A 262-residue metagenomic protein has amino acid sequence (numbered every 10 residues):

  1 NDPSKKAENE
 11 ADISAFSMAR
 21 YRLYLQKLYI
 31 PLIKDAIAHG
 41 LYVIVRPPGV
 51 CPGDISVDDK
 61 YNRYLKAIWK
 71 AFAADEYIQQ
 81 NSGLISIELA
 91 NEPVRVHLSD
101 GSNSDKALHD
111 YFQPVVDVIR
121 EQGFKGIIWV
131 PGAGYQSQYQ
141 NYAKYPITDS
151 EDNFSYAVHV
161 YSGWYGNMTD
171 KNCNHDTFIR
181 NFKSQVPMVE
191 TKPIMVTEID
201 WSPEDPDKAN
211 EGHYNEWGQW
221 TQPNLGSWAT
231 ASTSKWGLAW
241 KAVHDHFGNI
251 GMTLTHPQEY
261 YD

Functional and structural regions predicted by a protein language model:
N1-I78, S82-R95: Substrate-binding cleft and catalytic face of glycoside hydrolase catalytic domains, especially the flexible beta-alpha
V43-V45, I194, M252: Hydrophobic beta-strand scaffold residues
P47-V50, I199, P257: Active-site loop/turn elements of alpha/beta-hydrolase fold enzymes, especially the short glycine-/histidine-rich
S56-S86, A90-I250, E259: Extracellular glycoside hydrolase catalytic/binding regions
